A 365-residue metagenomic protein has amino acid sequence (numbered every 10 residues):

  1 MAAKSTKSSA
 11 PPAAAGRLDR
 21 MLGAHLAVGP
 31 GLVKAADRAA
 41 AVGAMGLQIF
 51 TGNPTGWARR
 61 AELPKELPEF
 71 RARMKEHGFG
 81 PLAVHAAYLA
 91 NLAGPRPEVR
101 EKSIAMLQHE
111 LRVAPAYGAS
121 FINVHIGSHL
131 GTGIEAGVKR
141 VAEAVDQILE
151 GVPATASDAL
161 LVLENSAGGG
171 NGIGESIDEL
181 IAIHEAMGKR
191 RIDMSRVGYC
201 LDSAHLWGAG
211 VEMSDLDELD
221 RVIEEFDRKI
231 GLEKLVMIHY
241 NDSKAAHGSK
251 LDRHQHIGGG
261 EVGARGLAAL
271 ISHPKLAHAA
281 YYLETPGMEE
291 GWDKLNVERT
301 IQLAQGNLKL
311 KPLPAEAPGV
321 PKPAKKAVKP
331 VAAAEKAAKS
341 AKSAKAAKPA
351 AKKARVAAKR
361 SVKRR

Functional and structural regions predicted by a protein language model:
M1-A86, A90, G94-R112, G306-V331 (+4 more regions): N-terminal pre-domain/capping segments
A2-P11, L18, I181-R365: Histidine-acidic metal/acid-base catalytic patches
P12-R17, D37-A44, E62-A83, Q108-G118 (+4 more regions): Acidic (Asp/Glu)-rich catalytic clusters
H25-G29, G52-P54, A87-L89, G127-H129 (+4 more regions): Active-site beta-loop-alpha junctions enriched in small/polar residues
L32, L67, S103, L107 (+8 more regions): Aromatic/hydrophobic pocket-lining residues that form the small-molecule binding cavity in soluble enzyme cores
A39, H85, S103, A114 (+5 more regions): Conserved, mostly hydrophobic/aromatic
I49, L82-A86, A119-I126, L161-L163 (+1 more regions): Short beta-strand segments at enzyme active-site cores
L92-G198: Active-site acidic/histidine proton-transfer and metal-coordination neighborhood in alpha/beta enzyme cores
